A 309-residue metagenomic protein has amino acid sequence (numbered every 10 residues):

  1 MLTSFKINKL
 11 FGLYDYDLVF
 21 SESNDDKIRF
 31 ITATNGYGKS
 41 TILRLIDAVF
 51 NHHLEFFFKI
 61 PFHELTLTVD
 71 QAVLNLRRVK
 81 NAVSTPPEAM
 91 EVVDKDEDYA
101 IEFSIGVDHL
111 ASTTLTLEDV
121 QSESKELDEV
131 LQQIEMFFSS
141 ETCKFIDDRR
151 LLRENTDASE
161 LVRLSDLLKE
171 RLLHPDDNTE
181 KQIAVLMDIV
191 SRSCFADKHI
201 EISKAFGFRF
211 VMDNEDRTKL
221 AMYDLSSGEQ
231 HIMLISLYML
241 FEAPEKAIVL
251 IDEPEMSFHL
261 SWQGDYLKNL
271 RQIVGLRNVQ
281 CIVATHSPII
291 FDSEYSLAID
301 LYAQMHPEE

Functional and structural regions predicted by a protein language model:
M1-V79, S203-E309: Switch/communication elements of ASCE P-loop NTPase nucleotide-binding domains
H52-D224: Phosphate-coordinating catalytic segments in nucleotide- and nucleic-acid-processing enzymes
